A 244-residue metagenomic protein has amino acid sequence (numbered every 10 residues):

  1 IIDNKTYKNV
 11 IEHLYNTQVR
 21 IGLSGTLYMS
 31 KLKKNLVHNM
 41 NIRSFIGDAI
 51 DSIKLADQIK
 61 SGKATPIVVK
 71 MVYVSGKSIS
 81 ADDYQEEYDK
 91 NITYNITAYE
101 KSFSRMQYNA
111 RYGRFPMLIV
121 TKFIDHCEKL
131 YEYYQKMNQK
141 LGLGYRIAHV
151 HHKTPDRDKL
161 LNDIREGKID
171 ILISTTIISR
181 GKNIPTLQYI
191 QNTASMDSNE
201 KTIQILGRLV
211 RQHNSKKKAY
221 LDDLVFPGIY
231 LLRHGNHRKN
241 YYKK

Functional and structural regions predicted by a protein language model:
I1-I2, G25-S30, D57-K60, Y73-S78 (+6 more regions): Conserved nucleotide-binding/hydrolysis micro-motifs of P-loop NTPases
I2-I67, Y242: Post-DEXD/H (motif II) to motif III coupling segment of the RecA-like Helicase ATP-binding lobe
N16-V19, I46-D48, A64-V68, L143-Y145 (+2 more regions): Short glycine-/polar-rich loops that comprise or flank the Walker A/P-loop and associated switch/sensor motifs
T17, Y112-F115, I169: Short, high-confidence coil segments that cap the C-terminus of an alpha-helix and link into the following beta-strand
L23, L118-V120, V150, L224: Short hydrophobic segments within beta-strands
A49-L118: Conserved interdomain linker/interface between the two RecA-like ATPase lobes of SF2 helicase motors
V120-H152, K159: Conserved helicase motor "Helicase C" RecA-like lobe of SF1/SF2 P-loop NTPases
H152-Y241: Conserved RecA-like P-loop NTPase helicase motor core
